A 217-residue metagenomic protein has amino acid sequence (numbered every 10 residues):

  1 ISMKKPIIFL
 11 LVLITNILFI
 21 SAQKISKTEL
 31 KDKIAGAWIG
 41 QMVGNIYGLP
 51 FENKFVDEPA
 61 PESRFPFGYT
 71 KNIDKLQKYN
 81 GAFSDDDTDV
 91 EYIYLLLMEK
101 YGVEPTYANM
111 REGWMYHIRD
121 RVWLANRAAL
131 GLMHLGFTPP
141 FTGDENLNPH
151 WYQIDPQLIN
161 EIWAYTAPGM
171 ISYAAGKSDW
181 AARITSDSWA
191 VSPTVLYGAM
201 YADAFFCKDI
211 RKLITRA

Functional and structural regions predicted by a protein language model:
I1-K24: Bacterial Sec-dependent N-terminal signal peptides
Q23-A217: Structured, active/binding-site neighborhoods that engage oxygen-rich ligands
